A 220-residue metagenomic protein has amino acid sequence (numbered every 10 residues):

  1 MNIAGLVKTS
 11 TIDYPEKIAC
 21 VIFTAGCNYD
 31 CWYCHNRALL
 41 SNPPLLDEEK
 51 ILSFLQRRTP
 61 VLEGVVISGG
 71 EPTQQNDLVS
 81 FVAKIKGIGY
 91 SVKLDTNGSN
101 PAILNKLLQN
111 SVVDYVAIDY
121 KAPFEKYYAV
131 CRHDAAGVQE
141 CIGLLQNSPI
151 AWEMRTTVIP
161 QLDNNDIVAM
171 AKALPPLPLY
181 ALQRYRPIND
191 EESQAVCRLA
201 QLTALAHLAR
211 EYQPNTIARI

Functional and structural regions predicted by a protein language model:
M1-K17: Short, charged low-complexity linear segments at domain edges
I3-A4, K8, L62, V113 (+1 more regions): A broad structural signal for short, well-ordered beta-strand segments within beta-sheet-rich domains
L6, Q183-Y185, A218-I220: Conserved beta-strand termini and adjacent loop/short-helix elements that scaffold enzyme active sites in alpha/beta
P15-L46: Canonical Radical SAM [4Fe-4S] cluster-binding loop centered on the CxxxCxxC motif and its immediate flanking residues
F23, S68-G69: A secondary-structure boundary/capping signal
P44-F54: Glycine-rich, highly charged phosphate/nucleotide-binding loops
L52-G64, T73-A200: Conserved AdoMet/S-adenosylmethionine-binding subsite of the radical SAM
L199-I220: Charged phosphate-binding loop/patch that engages nucleotide di/tri-phosphates or the phosphate backbone of nucleic
